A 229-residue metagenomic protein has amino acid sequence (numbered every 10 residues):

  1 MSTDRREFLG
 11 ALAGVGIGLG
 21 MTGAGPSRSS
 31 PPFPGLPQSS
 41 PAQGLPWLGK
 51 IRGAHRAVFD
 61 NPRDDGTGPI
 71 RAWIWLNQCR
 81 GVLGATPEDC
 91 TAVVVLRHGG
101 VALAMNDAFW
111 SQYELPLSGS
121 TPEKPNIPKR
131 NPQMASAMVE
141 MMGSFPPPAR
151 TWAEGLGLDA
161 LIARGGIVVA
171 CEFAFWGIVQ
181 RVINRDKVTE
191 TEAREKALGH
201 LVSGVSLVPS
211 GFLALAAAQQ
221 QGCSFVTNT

Functional and structural regions predicted by a protein language model:
M1-G16: N-terminal secretory signal peptides and thylakoid transit peptides that target proteins across membranes
T22-A54: C-terminal segment of N-terminal export signals and the immediately downstream linker at the start of the mature
A57-R63, A92, M142-P147: Second-shell loop/turn segments in exported
D64-G66, H98-L103, V168, F173-I178 (+1 more regions): Solvent-exposed loop/turn segments at secondary-structure junctions within structured extracellular/periplasmic domains
T67-A85: Histidine-anchored nucleotide/phosphate-binding helix
A85-F109: Acidic helix-start/capping segments at beta-turn-to-alpha-helix junctions
P116-G155, A160-L161, A174-R185: All-alpha RGS (Regulator of G-protein Signaling) helical domain and cognate RGS-like helical scaffolds
I183-T229: Glycine-rich, aromatic-bearing surface loops/beta-hairpins
